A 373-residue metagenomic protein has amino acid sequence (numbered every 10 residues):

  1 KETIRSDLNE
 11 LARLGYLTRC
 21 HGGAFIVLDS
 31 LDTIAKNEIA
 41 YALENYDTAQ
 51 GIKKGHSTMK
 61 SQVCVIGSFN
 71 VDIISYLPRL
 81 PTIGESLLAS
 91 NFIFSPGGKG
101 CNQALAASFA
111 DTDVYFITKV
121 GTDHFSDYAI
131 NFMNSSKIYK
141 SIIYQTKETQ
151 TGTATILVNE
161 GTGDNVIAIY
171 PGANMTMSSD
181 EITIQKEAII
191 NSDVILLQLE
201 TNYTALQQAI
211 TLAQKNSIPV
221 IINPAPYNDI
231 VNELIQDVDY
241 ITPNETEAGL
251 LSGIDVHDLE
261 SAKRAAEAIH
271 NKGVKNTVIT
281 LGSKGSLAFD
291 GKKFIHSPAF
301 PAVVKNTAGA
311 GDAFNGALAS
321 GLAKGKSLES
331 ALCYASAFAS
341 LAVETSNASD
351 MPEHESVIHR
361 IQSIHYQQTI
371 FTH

Functional and structural regions predicted by a protein language model:
K1-E2, N9: Key DNA-contact positions within bacterial/archaeal DNA-binding proteins
L8-N9, I130: Short, hydrophobic-biased segments on the C-terminal half of alpha helices that form "recognition helices"
N9-M59: HTH-adjacent hinge/linker in prokaryotic transcriptional regulators
G51-K119, H124-N131, S135, V304 (+1 more regions): Glycine-rich phosphate/adenosyl-contacting loop at the front of the ribokinase-like
I83-S86, F109-D193, I358-H373: Conserved N-terminal subdomain of the carbohydrate kinase-like
Q207-F294: Conserved phosphate/ATP/ADP-binding segment of small-molecule kinases
D229, L259-H373: Conserved phosphate-binding/catalytic region of the ribokinase-like
